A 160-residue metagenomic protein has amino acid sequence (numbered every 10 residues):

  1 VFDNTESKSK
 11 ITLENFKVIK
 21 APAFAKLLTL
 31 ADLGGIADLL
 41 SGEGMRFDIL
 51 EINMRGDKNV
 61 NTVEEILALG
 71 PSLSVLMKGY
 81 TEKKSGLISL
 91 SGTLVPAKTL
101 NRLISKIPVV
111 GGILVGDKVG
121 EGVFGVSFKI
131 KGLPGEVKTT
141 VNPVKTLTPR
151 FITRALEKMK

Functional and structural regions predicted by a protein language model:
V1-V95, F128-K129, L133-T146, R150-K160: Solvent-exposed beta-strand/coil patches in large extracellular/periplasmic or lumenal scaffold regions
V95-V141: Surface-exposed, gly/pro-biased binding rims or lids
